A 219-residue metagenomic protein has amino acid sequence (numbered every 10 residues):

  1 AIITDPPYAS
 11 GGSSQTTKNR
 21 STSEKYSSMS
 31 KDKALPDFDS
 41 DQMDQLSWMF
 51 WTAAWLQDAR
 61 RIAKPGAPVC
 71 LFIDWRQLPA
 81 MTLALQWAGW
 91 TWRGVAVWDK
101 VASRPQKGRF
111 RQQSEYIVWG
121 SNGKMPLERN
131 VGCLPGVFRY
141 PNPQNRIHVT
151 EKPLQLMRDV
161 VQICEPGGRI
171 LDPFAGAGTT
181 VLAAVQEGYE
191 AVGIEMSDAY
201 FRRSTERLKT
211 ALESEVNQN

Functional and structural regions predicted by a protein language model:
A1-A102, G108, Q112, K124-P126 (+1 more regions): S-adenosyl-L-methionine-dependent nucleic acid methyltransferase catalytic domains
Q113-I117: Short hydrophobic/aromatic beta-strand or adjacent loop that forms the aromatic wall/cage of a ligand/substrate-binding
